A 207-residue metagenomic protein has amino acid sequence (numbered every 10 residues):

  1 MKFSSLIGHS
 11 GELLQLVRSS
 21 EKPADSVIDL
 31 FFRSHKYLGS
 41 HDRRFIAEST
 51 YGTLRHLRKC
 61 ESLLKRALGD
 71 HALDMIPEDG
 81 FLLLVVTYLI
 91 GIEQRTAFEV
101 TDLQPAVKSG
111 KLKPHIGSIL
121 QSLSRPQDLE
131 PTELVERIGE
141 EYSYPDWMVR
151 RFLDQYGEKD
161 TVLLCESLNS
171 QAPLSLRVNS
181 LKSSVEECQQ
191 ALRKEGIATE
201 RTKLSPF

Functional and structural regions predicted by a protein language model:
M1-F207: Class I Rossmann-like S-adenosyl-L-methionine
